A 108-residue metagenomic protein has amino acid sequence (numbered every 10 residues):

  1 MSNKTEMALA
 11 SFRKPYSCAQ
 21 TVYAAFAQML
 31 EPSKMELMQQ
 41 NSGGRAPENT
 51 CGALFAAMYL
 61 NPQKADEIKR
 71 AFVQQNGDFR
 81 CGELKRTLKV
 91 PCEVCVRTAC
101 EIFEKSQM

Functional and structural regions predicted by a protein language model:
M1-A27: Active-site-proximal helix-loop elements at catalytic-domain edges
E6-K14, Q39-N49, L84-K89: A short glycine/serine-rich beta->alpha loop
P15-A19, K34, P47, A65 (+1 more regions): Generic structural signal for well-ordered, non-membrane alpha-helical segments in soluble metabolic enzymes
V22-Q39, V73-F79: Acidic-glycine-rich active-site phosphate/pyrophosphate-binding loop
M35-M38, G43, N49, Q63 (+2 more regions): Domain-level signature for proteins that mediate thiol-based redox and metal-cofactor handling
A56-Q63: DPxDG-like acidic metal-binding loop motif
D66-M108: C-terminal binding/interaction regions
